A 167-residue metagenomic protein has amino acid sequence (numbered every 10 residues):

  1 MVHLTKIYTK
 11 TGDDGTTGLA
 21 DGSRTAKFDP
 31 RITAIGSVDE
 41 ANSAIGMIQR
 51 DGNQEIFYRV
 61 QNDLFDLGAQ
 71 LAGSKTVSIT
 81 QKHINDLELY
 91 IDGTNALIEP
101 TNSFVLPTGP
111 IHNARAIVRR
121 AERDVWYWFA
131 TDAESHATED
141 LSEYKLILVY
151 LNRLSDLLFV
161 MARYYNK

Functional and structural regions predicted by a protein language model:
M1-K167: Phosphate/pyrophosphate-binding loop motifs in nucleotide- or prenyl diphosphate-using proteins
